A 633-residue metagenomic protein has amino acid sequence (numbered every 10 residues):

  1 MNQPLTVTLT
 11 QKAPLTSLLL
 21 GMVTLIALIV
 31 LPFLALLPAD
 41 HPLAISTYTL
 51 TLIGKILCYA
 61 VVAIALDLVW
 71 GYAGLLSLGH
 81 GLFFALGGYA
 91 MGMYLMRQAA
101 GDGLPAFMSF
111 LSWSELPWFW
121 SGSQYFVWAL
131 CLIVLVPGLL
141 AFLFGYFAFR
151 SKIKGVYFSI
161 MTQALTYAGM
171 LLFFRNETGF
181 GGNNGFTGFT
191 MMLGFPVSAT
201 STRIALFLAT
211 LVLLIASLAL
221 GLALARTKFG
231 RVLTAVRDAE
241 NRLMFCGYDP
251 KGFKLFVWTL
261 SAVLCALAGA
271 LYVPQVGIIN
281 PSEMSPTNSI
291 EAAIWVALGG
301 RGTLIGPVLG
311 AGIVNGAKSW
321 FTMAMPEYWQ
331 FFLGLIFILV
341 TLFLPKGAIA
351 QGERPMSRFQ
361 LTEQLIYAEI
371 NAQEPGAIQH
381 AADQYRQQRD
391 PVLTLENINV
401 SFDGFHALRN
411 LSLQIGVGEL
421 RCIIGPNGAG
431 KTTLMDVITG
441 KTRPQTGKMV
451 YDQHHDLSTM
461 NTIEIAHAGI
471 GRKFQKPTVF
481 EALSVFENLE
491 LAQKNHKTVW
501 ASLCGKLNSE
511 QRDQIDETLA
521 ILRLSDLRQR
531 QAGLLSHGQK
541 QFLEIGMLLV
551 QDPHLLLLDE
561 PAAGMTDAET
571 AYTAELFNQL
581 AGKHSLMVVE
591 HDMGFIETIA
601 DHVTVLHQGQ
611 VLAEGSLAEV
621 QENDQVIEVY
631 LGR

Functional and structural regions predicted by a protein language model:
N2-P375: Transmembrane alpha-helices and adjacent helix-loop boundaries
I424-P426: The feature captures the beta-strand-to-loop junction immediately N-terminal to the Walker
T439: Helix-to-loop junction immediately C-terminal to a conserved catalytic motif
K448-H467, G505-L507: ABC ATPase NBD Q-loop/coupling interface
L556-E560: Catalytic Walker B motif of ABC-type/P-loop ATPase nucleotide-binding domains
I596-T598: A short, surface-exposed alpha-helical micro-motif characterized by mixed small hydrophobic and charged/polar residues
